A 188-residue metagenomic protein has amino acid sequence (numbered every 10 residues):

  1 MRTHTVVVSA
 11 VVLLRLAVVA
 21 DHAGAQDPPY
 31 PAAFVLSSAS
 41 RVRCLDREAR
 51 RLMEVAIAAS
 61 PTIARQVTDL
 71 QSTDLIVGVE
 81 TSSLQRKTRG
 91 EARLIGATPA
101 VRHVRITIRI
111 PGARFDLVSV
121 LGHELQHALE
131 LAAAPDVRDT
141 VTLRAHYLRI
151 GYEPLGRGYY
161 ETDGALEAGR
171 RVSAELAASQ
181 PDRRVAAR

Functional and structural regions predicted by a protein language model:
M1-H4: Positively charged n-region of N-terminal signal peptides that target proteins for export
V7-V18: Bacterial N-terminal signal peptides
D21-G96, A100: A metal-dependent hydrolase signature that marks the N-terminal structural subdomain at the beginning of catalytic folds
E80-L94, T140-R188: Metalloprotease/metallohydrolase-associated module, dominated by Zn2+-dependent proteases
S82-D116, A128-L131: Active-site scaffold of zinc-dependent metalloenzymes
P111-V120, L155-D163: Soluble non-cytosolic domains of exported or imported proteins
L121-L125, G169: Short amphipathic C-terminal alpha-helix that caps PH/PH-like domains
L125-V141: Catalytic Zn2+-binding segment of zinc metalloproteases
